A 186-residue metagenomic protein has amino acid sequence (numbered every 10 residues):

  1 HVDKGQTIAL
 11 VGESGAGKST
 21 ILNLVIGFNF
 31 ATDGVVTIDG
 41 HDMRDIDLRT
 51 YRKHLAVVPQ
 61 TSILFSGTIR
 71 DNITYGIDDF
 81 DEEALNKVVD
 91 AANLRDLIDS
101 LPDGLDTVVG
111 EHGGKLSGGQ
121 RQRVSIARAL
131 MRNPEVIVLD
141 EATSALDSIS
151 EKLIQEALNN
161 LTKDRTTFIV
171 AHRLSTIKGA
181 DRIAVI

Functional and structural regions predicted by a protein language model:
H1-I186: ABC-type nucleotide-binding domain
